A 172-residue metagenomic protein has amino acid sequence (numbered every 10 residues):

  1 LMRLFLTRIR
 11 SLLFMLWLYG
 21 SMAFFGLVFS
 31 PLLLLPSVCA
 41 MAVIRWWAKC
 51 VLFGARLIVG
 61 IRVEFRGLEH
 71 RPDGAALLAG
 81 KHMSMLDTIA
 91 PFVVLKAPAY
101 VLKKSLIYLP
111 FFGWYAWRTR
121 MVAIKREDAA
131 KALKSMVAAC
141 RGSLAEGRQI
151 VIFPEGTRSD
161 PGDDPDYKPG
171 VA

Functional and structural regions predicted by a protein language model:
M2-E64, W114-Y115: A transmembrane-helix-recognition feature enriched in membrane-embedded lipid enzymes and envelope glyco-/phospholipid
L57-A172: Soluble catalytic domains of membrane acyltransferases
